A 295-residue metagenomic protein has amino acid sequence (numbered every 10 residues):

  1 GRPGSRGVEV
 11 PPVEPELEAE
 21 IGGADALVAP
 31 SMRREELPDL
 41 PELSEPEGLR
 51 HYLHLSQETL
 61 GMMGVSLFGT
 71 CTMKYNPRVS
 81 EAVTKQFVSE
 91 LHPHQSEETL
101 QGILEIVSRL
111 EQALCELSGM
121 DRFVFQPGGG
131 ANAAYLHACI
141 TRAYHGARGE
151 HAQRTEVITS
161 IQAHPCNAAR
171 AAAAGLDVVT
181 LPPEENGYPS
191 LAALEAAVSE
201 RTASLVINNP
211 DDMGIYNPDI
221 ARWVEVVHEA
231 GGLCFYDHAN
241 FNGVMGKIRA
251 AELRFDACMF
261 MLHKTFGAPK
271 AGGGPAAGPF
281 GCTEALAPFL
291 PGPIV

Functional and structural regions predicted by a protein language model:
G1-S89: N-terminal glycine-rich, Lys/His-bearing helix-loop that initiates the first secondary-structure elements of many
G7, P11-E16, P41-E58, F87-A133: Conserved N-terminal alpha-helix of the aminotransferase class I/II PLP-enzyme fold
G7-E20, L67-V79, E97-E105, T155-I161 (+3 more regions): Phosphate-binding glycine-rich loops and adjacent basic patches that engage nucleotide phosphates, nucleic-acid
M32-R33, K85-E97, C115-E116, A172-P182 (+1 more regions): Gly-rich Lys/Arg/Thr-decorated short loops/hinges at beta-loop-alpha junctions or inter-strand turns that position
L55-S66, L117, D121, R201 (+3 more regions): Short secondary-structure junctions and interdomain/linker hinges
L60-S80, Q126-H137, F266-G281: Conserved phosphate/anionic-ligand binding catalytic regions in large, soluble enzymes, centered on
G61-M62, R122, E229, I248: Alpha-helical hydrophobic/aromatic positions enriched in membrane-embedded helices and signal peptides
G102, N132-V295: Conserved PLP-enzyme active-site core in the AAT-like
